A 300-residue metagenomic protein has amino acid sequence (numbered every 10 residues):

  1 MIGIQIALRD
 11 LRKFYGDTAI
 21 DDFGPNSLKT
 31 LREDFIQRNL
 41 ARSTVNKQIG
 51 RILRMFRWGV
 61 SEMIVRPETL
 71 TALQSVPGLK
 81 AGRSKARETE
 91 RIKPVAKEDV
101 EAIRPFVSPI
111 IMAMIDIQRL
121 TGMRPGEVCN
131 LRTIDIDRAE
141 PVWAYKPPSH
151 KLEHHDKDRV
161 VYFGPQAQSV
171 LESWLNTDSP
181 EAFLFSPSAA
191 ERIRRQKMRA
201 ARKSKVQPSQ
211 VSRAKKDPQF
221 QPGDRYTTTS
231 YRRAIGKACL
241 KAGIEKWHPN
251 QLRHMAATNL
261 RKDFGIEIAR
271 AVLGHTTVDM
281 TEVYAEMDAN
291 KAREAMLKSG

Functional and structural regions predicted by a protein language model:
M1-W58, I64, P222-S230, K246-H248: N-terminal core-binding DNA-recognition domain of tyrosine site-specific recombinases/integrases
I2, D21-N26, R57-R87, R138 (+2 more regions): Short, charged hinge/linker segments at domain and secondary-structure junctions
P25, Q37, P105, N130 (+3 more regions): Phosphate-coordinating loops and pocket residues in cytosolic domains that bind phosphorylated ligands
R42, N46-G50, S61-C129, D156-K157 (+3 more regions): Basic, Lys/Arg- and aromatic-enriched nucleic-acid-binding interface segment
T71-G82, E98-A102, T121, C129-K216: Conserved tyrosine-mediated DNA breakage-rejoining catalytic core shared by Y-recombinases
A102-M112, T121, V161, L175-F183 (+2 more regions): Short, basic (Lys/Arg/His-rich) helix/loop patches that form interaction surfaces in the mid-to-C-terminal regions
P148-E153, E191, K262, I266 (+1 more regions): Catalytic-site neighborhood detector that most strongly recognizes the C-terminal catalytic loop/helix of tyrosine
